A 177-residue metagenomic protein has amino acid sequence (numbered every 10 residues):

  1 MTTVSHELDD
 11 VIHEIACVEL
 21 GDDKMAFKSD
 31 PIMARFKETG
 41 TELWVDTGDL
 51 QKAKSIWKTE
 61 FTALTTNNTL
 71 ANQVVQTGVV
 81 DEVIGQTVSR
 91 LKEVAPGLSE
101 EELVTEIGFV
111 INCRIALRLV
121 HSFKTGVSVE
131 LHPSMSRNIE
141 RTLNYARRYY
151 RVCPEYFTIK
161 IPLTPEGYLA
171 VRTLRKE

Functional and structural regions predicted by a protein language model:
T2-G48: N- or domain-start disorder-to-order transition segments that initiate the globular core
E7-V11, P31-I32, K52, E82-Q86 (+1 more regions): Exposed alpha-helical structural elements
V18-D23, E38-E42, K54, I111-L117 (+1 more regions): Short, functional N-terminal and low-complexity linear motifs
K24, K28, K37, K52-K54 (+5 more regions): Context-gated lysine
K28-K37, V120, Y150, V171-E177: Surface-exposed amphipathic alpha-helices with a cationic face
P31-L64, T69-Q73: Glycine-rich, flexible N-terminal cofactor/catalytic loop recognition
E60-F61, N68-V171: Active-site beta->alpha loop and helix N-cap motifs at the rims of alpha/beta catalytic domains
